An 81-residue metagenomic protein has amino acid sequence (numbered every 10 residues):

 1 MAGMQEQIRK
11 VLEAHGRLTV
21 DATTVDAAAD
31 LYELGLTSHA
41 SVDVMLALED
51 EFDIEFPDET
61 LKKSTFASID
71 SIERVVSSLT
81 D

Functional and structural regions predicted by a protein language model:
M1-L46, D50-D81: Phosphopantetheine-dependent thiolation modules in NRPS/PKS and related acyl-activating systems
